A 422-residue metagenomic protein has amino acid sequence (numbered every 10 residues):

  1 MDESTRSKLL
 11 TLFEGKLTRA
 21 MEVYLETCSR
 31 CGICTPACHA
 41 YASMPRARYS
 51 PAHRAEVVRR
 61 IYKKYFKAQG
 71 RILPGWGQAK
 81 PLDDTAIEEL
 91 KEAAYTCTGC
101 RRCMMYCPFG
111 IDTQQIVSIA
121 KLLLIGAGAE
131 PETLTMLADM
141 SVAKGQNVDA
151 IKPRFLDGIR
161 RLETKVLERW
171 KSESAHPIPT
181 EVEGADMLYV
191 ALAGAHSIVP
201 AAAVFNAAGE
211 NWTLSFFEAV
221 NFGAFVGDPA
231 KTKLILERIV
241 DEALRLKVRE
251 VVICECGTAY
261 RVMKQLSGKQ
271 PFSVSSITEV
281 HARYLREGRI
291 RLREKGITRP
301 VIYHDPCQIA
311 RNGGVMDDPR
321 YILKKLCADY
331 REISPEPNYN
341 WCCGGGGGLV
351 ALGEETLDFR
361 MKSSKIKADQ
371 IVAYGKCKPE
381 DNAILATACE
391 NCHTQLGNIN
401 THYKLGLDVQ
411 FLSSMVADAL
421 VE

Functional and structural regions predicted by a protein language model:
T5-K8, T27-R30, H39-A93, N312-R320 (+1 more regions): Hydrophobic scaffolds flanking metal-cofactor catalytic centers in soluble metalloenzymes
E14-G32, D83-R102, R245, Y330-N340 (+1 more regions): Immediate flanking context of iron-sulfur cluster ligation sites
G15-L25, A55, R59-V262: Iron-sulfur-cluster electron-transfer modules
C28-C34, C38, C97-C103, C107 (+4 more regions): Short cysteine clusters
P36-K64, M105-L124, G348-S364, T394-L405: Iron-sulfur (Fe-S) cluster-binding segments and ferredoxin-like electron-carrier domains, especially [2Fe-2S]
G110, A191-S273, A310-L323, R331-E422: Cofactor-cradling patches in redox/metallo enzymes
A191, T278, D305-C307: Short, structured patches in soluble enzyme cores that scaffold and shape functional sites
Y284-C327: C-terminal amphipathic alpha-helical segment
